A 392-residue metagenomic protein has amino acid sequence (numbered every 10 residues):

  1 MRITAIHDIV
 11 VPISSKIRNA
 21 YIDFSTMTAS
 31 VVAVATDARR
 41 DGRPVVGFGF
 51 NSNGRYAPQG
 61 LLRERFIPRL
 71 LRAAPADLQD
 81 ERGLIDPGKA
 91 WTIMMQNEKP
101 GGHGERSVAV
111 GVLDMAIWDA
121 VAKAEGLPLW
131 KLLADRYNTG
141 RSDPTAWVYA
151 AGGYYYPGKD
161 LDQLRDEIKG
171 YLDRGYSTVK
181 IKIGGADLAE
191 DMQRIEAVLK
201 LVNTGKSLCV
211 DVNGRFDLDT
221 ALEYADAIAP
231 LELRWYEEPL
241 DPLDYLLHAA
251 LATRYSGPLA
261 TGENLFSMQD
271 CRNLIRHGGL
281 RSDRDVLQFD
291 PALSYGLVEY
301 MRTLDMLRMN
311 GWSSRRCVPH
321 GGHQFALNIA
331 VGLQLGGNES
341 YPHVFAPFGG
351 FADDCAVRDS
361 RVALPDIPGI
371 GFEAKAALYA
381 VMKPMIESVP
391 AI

Functional and structural regions predicted by a protein language model:
M1-R55, Q59, F348: Structured beta-strand/loop patches that form or line metal/cofactor-binding pockets in enzymes
V32, P44, L113, G126 (+7 more regions): Conserved, mostly hydrophobic/aromatic
R39-A124: Metal- or metallocofactor-binding catalytic centers and their adjacent structured scaffolds across diverse enzyme
N51, V110, I183-D187, V210-D217 (+6 more regions): Glycine- and other small-residue-rich loops at beta-strand/loop junctions that grip anionic moieties
L132-Y255: Metal-dependent enolase-superfamily TIM-barrel catalytic cores that perform enediolate-based chemistry
L243-P365: Shared catalytic-loop signature of beta/alpha-barrel
F345-I392: C-terminal extensions of enzymes
